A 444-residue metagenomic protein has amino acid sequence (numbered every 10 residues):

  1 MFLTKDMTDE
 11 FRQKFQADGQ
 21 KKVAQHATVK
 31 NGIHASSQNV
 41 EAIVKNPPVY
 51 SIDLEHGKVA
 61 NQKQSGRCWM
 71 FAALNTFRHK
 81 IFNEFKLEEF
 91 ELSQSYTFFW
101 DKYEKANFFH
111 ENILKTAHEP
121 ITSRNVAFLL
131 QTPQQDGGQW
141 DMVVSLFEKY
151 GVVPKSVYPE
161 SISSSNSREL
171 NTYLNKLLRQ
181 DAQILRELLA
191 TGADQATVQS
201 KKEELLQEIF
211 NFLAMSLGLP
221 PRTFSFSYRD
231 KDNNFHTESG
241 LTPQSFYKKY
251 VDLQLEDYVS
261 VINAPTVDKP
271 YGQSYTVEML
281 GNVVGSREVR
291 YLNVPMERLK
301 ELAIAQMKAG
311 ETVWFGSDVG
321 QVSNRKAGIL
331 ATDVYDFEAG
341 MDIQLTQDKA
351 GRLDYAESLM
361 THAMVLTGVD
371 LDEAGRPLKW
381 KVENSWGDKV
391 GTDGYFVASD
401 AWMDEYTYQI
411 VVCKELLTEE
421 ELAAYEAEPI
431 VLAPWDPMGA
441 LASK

Functional and structural regions predicted by a protein language model:
F2-G57: N-terminal regions that are enriched for targeting/export leaders and immediately downstream pro/stem segments
F2-K21, F71-L74, L87, N125 (+4 more regions): Bimodal feature
I43-V313, V390-D393, D400, Y408: Active-site nucleophile-adjacent alpha helix/oxyanion-hole segment immediately C-terminal to the catalytic cysteine
C68, F147, D354-G387: Catalytic nucleophile-His microenvironment captured as a short glycine-rich beta-strand/loop that brackets
W100, G316-D318, V369, S385 (+1 more regions): Structured loops at beta-to-helix junctions and adjacent beta-edge loops in soluble globular domains
S286-T361: Long, positively charged binding patches that form subdomain-scale interaction surfaces for polyanionic ligands
V289, L299-A305, G351-A356, V365-D372 (+4 more regions): Generic recognition of flexible, low-complexity loop/linker segments
D372, L378-K444: Conserved catalytic-core surface of thiol
